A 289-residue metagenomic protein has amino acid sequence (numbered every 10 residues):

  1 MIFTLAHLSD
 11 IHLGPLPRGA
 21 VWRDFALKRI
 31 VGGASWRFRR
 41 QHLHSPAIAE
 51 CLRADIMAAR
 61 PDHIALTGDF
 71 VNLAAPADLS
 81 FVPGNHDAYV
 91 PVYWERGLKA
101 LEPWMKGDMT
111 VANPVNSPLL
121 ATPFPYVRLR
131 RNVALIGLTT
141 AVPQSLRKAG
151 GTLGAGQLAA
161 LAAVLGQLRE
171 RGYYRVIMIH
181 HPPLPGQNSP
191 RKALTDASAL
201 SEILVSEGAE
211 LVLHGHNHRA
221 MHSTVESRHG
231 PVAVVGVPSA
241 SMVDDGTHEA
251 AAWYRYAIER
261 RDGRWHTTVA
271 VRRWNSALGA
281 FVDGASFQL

Functional and structural regions predicted by a protein language model:
M1, I258-L289: A short C-terminal boundary segment appended to hydrolase-like catalytic domains
M1-A77: N-terminal active-site segment of His-dependent metallophosphoesterases
H7-S9, H63-D69, S80-N85, T139 (+3 more regions): Active-site neighborhood of phospho(di)ester-bond hydrolases with catalytic His/Asp-centered motifs
H12-L16, N72-A74, H86-Y93, P143-K148 (+3 more regions): Active-site environment of divalent metal-dependent phosphoester hydrolases
L16-V21, P91-G97, L101, S189-R191 (+3 more regions): Short aromatic-enriched loop/helix-cap "lid" or pocket-rim segments at secondary-structure transitions that line
L73-A160, R171, V205, R228-P231 (+1 more regions): Extended active-site neighborhood of metal-dependent phosphoesterases/phosphodiesterases
L165-G186: Short acidic, glycine-rich surface-loop motifs adjacent to enzyme active sites
S189-W265: Conserved beta-sheet core of the metallophosphoesterase superfamily
